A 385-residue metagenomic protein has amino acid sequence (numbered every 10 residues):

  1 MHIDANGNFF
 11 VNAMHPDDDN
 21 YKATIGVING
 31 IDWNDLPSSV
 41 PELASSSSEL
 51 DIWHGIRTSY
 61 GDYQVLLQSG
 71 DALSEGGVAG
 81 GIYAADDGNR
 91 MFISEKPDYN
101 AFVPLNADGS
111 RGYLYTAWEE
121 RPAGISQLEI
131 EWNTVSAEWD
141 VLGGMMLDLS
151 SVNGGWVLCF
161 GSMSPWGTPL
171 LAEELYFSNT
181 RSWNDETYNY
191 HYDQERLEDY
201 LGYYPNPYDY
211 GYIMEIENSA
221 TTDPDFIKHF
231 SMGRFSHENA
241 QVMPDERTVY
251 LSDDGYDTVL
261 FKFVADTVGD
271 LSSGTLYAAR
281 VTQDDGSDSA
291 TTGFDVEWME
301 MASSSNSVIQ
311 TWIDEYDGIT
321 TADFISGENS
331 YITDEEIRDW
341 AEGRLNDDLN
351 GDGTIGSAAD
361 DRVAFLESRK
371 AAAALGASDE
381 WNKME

Functional and structural regions predicted by a protein language model:
I3-E385: Conserved small-residue
